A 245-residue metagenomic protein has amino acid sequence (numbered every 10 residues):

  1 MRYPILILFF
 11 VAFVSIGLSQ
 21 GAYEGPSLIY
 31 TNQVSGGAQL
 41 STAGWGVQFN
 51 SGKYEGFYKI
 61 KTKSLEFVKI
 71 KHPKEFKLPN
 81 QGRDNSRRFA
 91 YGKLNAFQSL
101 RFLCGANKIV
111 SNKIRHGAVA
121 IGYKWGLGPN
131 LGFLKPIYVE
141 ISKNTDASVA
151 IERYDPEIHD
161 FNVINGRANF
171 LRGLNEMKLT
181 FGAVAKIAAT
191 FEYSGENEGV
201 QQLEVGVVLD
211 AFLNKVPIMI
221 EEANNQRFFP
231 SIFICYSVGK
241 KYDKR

Functional and structural regions predicted by a protein language model:
M1-Y23, P230, Y236: Bacterial Sec-dependent N-terminal signal peptides
Q20-N32, Y54-T62, L94, S111-I121 (+2 more regions): Short loop/turn motifs that connect adjacent beta-strands in outer-membrane beta-barrel proteins
Y23-T31, L78-R88, F161-F170, F212-K215: Flexible, solvent-exposed coil segments and beta strand-coil junctions, predominantly the extracellular/periplasmic
Y30-V34, S41-W45, K59-K61, A96-L100 (+4 more regions): Residues that define the transmembrane beta-barrel architecture of outer-membrane proteins
G36-A38, F49, K63-F67, F102-C104 (+3 more regions): Membrane-embedded beta-strand positions of outer-membrane beta-barrel proteins
L40-G44, K53, F67-P73, A106-V110 (+4 more regions): Transmembrane beta-strands of outer-membrane beta-barrel pores
E66-R101, G105-H116: Outer-membrane beta-barrel translocator/channel fold
G126-E204, V208-N225, F229, V238-K244: Outer-membrane beta-barrel transmembrane domain signature
